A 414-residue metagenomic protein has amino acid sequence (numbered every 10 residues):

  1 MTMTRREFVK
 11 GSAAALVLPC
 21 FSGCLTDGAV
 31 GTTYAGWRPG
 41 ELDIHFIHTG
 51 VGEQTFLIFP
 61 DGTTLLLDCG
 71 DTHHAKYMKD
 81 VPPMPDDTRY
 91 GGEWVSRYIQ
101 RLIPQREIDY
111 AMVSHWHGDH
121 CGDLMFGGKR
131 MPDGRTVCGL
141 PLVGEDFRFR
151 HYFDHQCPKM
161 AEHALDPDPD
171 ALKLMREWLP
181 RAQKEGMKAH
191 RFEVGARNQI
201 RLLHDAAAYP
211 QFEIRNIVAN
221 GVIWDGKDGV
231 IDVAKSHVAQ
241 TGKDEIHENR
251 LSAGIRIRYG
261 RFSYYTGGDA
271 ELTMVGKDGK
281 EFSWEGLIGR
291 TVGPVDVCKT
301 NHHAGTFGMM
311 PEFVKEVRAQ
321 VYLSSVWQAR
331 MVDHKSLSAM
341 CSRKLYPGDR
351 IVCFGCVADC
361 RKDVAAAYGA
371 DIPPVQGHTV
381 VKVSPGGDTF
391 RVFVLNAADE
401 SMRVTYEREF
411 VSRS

Functional and structural regions predicted by a protein language model:
M1-M3, E7: Secretory targeting signals
E7-G28: N-terminal export signals
G28-L42, T49, Y98, P104-Q105 (+3 more regions): Flexible, acidic/histidine-containing loops and adjacent segments that form or flank the divalent-metal
W37, G62-A111, K129-L142, T273-T291: Pre-active-site segment of Zn-dependent metallo-hydrolases
I44-H45, L65-L67, M112, Y264-T266 (+1 more regions): Residue-level marker for buried hydrophobic side chains located in beta-strands that build the well-ordered beta-sheet
H48, D68, H115, Y152 (+4 more regions): Divalent metal-coordination and catalytic microenvironments
I108-D119, C298-H302: Metallo-beta-lactamase
D154, F282-T379: Long, structured stretches of catalytic cores involved in phosphate-ester chemistry, encompassing
